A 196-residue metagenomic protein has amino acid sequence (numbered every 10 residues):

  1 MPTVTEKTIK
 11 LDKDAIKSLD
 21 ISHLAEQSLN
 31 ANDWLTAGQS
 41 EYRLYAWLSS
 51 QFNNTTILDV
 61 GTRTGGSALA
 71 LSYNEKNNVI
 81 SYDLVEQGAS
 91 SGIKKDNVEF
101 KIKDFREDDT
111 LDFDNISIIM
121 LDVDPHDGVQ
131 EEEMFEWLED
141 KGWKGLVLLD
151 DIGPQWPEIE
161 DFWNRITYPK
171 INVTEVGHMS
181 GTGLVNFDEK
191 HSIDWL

Functional and structural regions predicted by a protein language model:
M1-L196: A short alpha-helical cap/connector motif
